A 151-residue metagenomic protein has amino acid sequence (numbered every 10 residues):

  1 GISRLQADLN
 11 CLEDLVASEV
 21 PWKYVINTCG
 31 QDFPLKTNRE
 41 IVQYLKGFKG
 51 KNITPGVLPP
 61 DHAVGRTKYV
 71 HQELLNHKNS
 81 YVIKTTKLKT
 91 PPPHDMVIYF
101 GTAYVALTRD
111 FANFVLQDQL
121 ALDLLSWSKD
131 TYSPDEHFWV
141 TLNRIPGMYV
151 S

Functional and structural regions predicted by a protein language model:
G1-S151: ER/Golgi luminal nucleotide-sugar-dependent glycosyltransferases, focusing on the catalytic module
